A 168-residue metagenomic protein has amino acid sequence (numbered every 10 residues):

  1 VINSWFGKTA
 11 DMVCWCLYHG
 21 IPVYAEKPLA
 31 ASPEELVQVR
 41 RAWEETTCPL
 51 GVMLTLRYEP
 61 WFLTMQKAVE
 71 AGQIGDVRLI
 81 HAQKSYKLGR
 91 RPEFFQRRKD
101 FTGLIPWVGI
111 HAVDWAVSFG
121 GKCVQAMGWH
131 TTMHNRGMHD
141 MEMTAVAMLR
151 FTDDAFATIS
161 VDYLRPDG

Functional and structural regions predicted by a protein language model:
V1-A42: Beta-loop-alpha module in the N-terminal Rossmann-like domain of NAD(P)-dependent dehydrogenases, especially those
I2, A25, A31, L50-V52 (+2 more regions): Hydrophobic residues in well-ordered beta-strands that form the structural core
K8, P28, G51-Y58: Rossmann-like NAD(P)(H) cofactor-binding subdomain of soluble oxidoreductases
H19-I21, E45-P49, D154-F156: A short helix->loop->beta-strand "cap" motif at the edges of active sites that frequently abuts
Q38-L56, D76-H81: Rossmann-fold dehydrogenase core element
L56-M138: Predominantly a Rossmann-like dinucleotide-binding segment in NAD(P)-dependent oxidoreductases
R136-D140, T152-G168: NAD(P)-dinucleotide binding in Rossmann-like oxidoreductases
